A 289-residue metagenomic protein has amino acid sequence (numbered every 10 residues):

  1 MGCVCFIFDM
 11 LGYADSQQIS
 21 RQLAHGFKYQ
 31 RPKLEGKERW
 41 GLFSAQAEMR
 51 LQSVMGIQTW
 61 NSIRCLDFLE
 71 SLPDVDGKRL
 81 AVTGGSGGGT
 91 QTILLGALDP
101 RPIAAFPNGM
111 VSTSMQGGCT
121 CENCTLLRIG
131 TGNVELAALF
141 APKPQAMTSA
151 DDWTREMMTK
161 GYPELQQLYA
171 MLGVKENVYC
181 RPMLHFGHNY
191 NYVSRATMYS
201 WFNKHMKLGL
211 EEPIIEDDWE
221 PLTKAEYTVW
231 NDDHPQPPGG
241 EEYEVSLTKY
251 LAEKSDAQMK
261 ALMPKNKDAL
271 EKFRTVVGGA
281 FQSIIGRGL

Functional and structural regions predicted by a protein language model:
M1-I63, E70, V111-N123: Cap/lid segment of the alpha/beta-hydrolase catalytic domain
G2-V4, D76-R79, P100-A104, P142-Q145 (+1 more regions): Loop/turn elements at helix/coil->beta-strand transitions in domains of secreted/extracellular proteins
Y13-S20, G89-T92, S112-C119, N123 (+3 more regions): Flexible loop/turn segments at secondary-structure boundaries
A45-L51, I63, D76, T120-C121 (+3 more regions): Flexible glycine/proline-enriched surface loops and loop-helix/loop-strand junctions
I57, R64-I129: Primarily recognizes the serine-hydrolase "nucleophile elbow" in alpha/beta-hydrolase and SGNH/GDSL folds
I63-L66, A137, Y162, Y199: Generic structural signal for well-ordered alpha-helices, preferentially at hydrophobic/aromatic core positions
A104, Q116-G173: The feature captures the conserved acid-bearing segment of alpha/beta-hydrolase catalytic domains
T148-L289: Alpha/beta-hydrolase-fold serine-hydrolase catalytic core, especially in secreted/extracellular enzymes
